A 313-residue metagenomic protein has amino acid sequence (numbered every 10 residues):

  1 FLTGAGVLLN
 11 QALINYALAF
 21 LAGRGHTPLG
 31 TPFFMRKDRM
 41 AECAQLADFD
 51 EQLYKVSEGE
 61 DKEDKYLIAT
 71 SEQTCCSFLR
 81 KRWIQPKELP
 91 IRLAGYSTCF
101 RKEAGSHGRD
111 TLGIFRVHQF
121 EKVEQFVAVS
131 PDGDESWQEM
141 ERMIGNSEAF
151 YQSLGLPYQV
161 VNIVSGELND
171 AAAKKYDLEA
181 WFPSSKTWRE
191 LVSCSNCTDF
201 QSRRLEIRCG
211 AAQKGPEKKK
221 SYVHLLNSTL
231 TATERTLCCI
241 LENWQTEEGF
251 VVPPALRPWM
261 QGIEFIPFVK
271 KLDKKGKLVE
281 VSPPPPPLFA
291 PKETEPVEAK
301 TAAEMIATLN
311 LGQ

Functional and structural regions predicted by a protein language model:
F1-G312: TRNA-recognition modules of translation machinery and tRNA-sensing kinases, especially anticodon-binding
